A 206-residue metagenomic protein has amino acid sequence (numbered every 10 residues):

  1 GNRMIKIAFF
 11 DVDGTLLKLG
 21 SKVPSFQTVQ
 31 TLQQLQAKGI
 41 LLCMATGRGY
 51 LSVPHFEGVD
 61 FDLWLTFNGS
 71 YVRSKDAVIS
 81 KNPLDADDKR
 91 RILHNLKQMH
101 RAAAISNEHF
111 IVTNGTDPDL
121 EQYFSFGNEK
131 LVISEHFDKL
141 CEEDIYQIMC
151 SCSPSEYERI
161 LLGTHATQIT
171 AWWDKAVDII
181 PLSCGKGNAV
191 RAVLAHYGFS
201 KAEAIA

Functional and structural regions predicted by a protein language model:
G1-F10, Q33, A37, F199: Non-catalytic pre-domain segments flanking phosphatase-related domains
K6-A8, L63, E203: The start of beta-strands in P-loop NTPase/AAA+ ATPase cores
F9-D11, Y71-S74, C141, T170: Short, basic/glycine-rich phosphate-binding loops at helix/coil junctions that contact nucleotide phosphates
D11-D13, D178: Acidic active-site catalytic centers that drive phospho-/nucleotidyl reactions and related ester hydrolyses
L19, V23-D119: Active-site phosphate-binding/coordination module
M99-A102, S106-A206: Conserved acidic, metal-coordinating active-site core of Asp-based, Mg2+-dependent phosphoryl-transfer enzymes
